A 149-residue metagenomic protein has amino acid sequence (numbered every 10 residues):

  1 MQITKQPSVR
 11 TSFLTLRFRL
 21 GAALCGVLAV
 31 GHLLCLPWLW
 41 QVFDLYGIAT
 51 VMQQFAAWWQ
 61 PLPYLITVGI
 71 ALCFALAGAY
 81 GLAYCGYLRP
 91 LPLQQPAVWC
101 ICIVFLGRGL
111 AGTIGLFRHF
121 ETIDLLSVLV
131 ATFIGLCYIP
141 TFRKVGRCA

Functional and structural regions predicted by a protein language model:
Q2-A29: Cytosolic juxtamembrane helix and N-cap/initiation of the first transmembrane helix
R10-T11, G78-Q95, V145: Juxtamembrane helix-break-helix junctions at the cytosolic face of small multi-pass alpha-helical membrane proteins
G21-P37, S127-A131: Alpha-helical transmembrane segments of integral membrane proteins, especially early/N-terminal helices
L28-L65: Hydrophobic transmembrane helix segments
I66-Y80, V130-A131: Core segments of transmembrane alpha-helices that mediate helix-helix packing or line hydrophobic substrate/ligand
P96-G112: Hydrophobic alpha-helical membrane segments
A111-L125, F142-K144: Membrane-helix boundary connector in multi-pass membrane proteins
T132-A149: Membrane-water interface at the C-terminal end of transmembrane alpha helices
